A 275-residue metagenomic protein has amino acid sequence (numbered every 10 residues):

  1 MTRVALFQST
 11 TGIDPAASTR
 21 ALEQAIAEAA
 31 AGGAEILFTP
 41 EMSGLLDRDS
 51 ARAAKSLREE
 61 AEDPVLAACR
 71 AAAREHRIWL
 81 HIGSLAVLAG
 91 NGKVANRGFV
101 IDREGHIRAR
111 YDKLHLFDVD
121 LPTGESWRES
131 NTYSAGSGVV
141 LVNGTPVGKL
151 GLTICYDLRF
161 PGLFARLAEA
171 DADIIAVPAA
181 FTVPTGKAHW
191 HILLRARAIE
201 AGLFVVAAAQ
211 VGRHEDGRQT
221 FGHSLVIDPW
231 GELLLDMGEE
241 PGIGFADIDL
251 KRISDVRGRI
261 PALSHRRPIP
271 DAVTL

Functional and structural regions predicted by a protein language model:
M1-I13, F38, R97, R110 (+2 more regions): Active-site-proximal beta-strand elements of phosphoester/diester hydrolases
S9-T10, M42, L85, K113-L114 (+2 more regions): Active-site beta-loop-alpha junctions enriched in small/polar residues
P15, R20-E104, R110, T182-R197 (+1 more regions): Cys-nucleophile CN-hydrolase/nitrilase-fold catalytic domain and related Cys-dependent amidase chemistry that acts on
A61-H81, K149, C155-G244: CN hydrolase (nitrilase-like) catalytic-core segments centered on the catalytic cysteine and neighboring Lys/Glu
L80-L85, D120-W127, V205-A209: Short Pro/Gly-enriched beta-strand edge/turn motifs at strand-loop
I82-S84, R97-V100, V140-N143, S224-V226 (+1 more regions): Short beta-strand scaffold segments in enzyme catalytic cores
A89-A170, V183-K187, I192, G258-A262: Active-site catalytic loop in hydrolytic enzyme cores
K251-L275: A short C-terminal boundary segment appended to hydrolase-like catalytic domains
